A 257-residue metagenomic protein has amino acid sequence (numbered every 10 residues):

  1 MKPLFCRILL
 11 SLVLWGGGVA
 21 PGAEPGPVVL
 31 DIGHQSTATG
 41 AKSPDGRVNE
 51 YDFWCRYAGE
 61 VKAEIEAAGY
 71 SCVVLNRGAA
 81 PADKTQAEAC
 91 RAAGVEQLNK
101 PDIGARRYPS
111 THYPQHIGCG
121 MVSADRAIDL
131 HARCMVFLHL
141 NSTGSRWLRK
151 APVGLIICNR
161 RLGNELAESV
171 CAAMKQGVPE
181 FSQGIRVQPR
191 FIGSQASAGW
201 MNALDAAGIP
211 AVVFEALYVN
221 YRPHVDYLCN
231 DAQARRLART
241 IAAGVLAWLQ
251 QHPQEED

Functional and structural regions predicted by a protein language model:
M1-R7: Positively charged n-region of N-terminal signal peptides that target proteins for export
R7-G17: Bacterial N-terminal signal peptides
A23-V122, G144-S145: Active-site histidine-acidic residue metal-binding/catalytic motifs, centered on HxH/HExxH-like signatures
G26, V48, L140, G144 (+2 more regions): Active-site-adjacent mobile loop/cap segments within catalytic or ligand-binding domains
P27-I32, C72-N76, G104, R133-L138 (+2 more regions): Structural recognition of the beta-strand scaffold that forms the well-ordered cores of secreted hydrolase catalytic
T39-V48, N141-S169: A short, glycine/acidic-enriched catalytic loop
Y51-G59, A63, A67, I117 (+9 more regions): Solvent-exposed, polar/charged alpha-helical surfaces in well-ordered, non-transmembrane soluble domains, broadly
C119-L130, M201-A206: Mature extracellular/periplasmic domains of secretome proteins
